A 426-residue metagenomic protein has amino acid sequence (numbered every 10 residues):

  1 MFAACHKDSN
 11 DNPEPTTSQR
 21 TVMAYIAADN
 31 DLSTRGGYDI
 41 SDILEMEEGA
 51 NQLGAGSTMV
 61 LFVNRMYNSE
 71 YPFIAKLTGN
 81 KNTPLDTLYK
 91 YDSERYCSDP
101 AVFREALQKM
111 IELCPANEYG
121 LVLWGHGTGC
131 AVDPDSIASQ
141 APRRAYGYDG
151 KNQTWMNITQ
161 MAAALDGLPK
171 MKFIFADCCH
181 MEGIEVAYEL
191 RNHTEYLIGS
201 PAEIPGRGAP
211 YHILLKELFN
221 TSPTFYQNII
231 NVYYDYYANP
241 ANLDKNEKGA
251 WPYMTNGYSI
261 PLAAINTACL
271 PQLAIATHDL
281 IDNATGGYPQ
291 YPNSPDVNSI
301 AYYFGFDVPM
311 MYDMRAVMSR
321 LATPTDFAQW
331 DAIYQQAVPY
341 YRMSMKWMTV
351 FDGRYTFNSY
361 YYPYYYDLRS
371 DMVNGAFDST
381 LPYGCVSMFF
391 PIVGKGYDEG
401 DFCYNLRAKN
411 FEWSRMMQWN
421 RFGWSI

Functional and structural regions predicted by a protein language model:
M1-A24: Bacterial Sec-dependent N-terminal signal peptides
D8-P15, G49-L53, K109-Y119, L165-L168 (+1 more regions): Surface-exposed acidic, glycine-flexible loop patches that form ligand/cofactor-binding and adhesion interfaces
S18-L32, T83-D92: Acidic/histidine-rich, surface-exposed loop or edge segments in extracytoplasmic proteins
S18-T21, L53-V60, C114-G120, L168-F173 (+1 more regions): Loop/turn elements at helix/coil->beta-strand transitions in domains of secreted/extracellular proteins
N30-R35, E70-Y71, K395-G400: Short, solvent-exposed loop/turn elements at domain surfaces
T34-Y67: N-terminal carbohydrate-binding/catalytic regions of secreted carbohydrate-active enzymes
V63-L85, Y91, R95-P169, C178-C179 (+2 more regions): Catalytic-core segments of thiol-dependent peptidases
E112, S136-I426: Terminal, contiguous helix-loop blocks that mediate binding/assembly
